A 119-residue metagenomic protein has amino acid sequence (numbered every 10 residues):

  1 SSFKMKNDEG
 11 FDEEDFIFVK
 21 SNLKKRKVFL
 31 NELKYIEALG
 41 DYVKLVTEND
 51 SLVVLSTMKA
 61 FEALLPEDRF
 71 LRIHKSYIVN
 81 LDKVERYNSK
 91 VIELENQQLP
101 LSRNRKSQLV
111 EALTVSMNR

Functional and structural regions predicted by a protein language model:
S1-L101: Conserved binding/recognition cores within well-folded domains
V115-S116: ATP/nucleoside-binding phosphotransfer catalytic cores, i.e., glycine-rich phosphate-binding loops
R119: Cytosolic nucleotide-binding catalytic cores of signal-transduction proteins
